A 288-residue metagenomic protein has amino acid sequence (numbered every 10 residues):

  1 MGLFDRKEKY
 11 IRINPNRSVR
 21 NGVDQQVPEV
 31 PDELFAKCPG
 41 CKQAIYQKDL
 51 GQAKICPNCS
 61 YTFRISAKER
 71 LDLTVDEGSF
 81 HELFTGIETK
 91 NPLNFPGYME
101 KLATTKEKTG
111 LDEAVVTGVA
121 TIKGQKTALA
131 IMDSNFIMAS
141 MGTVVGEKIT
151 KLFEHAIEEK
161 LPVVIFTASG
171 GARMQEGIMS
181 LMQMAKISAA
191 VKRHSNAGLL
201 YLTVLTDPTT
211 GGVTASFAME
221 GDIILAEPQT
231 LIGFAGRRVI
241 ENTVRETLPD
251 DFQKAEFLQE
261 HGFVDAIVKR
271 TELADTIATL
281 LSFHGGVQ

Functional and structural regions predicted by a protein language model:
M1-D24: N-terminal alpha-helical interaction blocks
G22-E29, G40-Q47: Short, intrinsically disordered, charge-biased short linear motifs at domain edges
F35, A53: Residues immediately within or flanking Cys/His clusters that coordinate Zn2+ in small zinc-binding modules
C38-C41, C56-C59: Short cysteine-rich clusters marking metal-coordination/redox-active sites
Q47-G51, R64-R70: Short Cys/His-rich "knuckle" micro-motifs
A67-A139: Long, charge-rich boundary regions
V116, T121-S195, L202: Cleft-lining beta-strand/loop regions that shape enzyme active-site pockets
G170-Q288: Conserved catalytic cores of soluble enzyme domains, especially glycine-rich substrate-binding beta-alpha loops
